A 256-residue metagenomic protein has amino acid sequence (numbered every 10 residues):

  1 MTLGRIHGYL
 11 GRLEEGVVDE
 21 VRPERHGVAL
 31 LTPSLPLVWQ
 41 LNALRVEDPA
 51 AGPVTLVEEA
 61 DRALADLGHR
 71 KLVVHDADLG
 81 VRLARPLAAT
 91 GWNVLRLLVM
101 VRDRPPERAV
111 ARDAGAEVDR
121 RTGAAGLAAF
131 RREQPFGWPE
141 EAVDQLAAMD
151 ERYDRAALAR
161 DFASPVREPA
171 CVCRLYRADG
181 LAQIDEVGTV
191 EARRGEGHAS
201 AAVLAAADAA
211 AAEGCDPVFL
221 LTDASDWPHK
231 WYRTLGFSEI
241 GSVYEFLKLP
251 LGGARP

Functional and structural regions predicted by a protein language model:
M1-L67, L79-G80, R155: N-terminal charged segments
V21-R25, R82-N93, R155-C173: Conserved beta-hairpin
R25-T32, L95-V99, E168-R177, L181-G188 (+1 more regions): Conserved beta-strand in the GNAT
P49-G126, Y244-K248: Acyl-donor-binding surface of acyltransferase catalytic domains
P53-D61, E186-E191, G195-A212, T234: Conserved acetyl-CoA-binding loop-helix of GNAT-fold acetyltransferases
A65-D76, A210-D223: Conserved GNAT acetyl-CoA-binding A-motif
L79-N93, S200, A224-S242: Conserved active-site alpha-helix within GNAT-family acetyltransferase domains
R112-A182: Flexible, substrate/cofactor-facing loop regions flanked by secondary structure within enzyme catalytic domains
